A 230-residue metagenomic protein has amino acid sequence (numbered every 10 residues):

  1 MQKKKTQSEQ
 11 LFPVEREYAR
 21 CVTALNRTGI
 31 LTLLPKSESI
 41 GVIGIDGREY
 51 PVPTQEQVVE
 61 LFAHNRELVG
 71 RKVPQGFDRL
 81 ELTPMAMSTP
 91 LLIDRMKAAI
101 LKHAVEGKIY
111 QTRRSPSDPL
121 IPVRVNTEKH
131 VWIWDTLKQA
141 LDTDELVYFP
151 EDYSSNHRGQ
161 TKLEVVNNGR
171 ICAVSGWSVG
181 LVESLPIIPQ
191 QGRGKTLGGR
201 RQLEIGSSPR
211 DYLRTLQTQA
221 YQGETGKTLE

Functional and structural regions predicted by a protein language model:
M1-E224: Short acidic-hydrophobic catalytic motif
K227-E230: C-terminal, surface-exposed recognition/capping segments
